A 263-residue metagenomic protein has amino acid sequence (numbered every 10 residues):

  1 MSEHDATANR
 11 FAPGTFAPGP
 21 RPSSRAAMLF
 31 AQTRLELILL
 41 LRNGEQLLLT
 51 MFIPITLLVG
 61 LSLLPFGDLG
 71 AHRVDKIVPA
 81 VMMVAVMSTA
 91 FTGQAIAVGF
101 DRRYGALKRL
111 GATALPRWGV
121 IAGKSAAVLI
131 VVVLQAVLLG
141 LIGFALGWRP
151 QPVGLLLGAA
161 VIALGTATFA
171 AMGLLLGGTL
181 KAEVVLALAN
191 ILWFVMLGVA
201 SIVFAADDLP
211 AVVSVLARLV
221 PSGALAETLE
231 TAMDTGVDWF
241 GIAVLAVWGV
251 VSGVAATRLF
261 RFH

Functional and structural regions predicted by a protein language model:
E3, P18-M28, Q32-Y104, V132 (+4 more regions): Transmembrane helix-boundary elements of multi-pass transport/secretion proteins, especially ABC-type permease modules
A8-T33, V212-S222: Short, membrane-interfacial amphipathic segments enriched in basic
G60-D68, G177-L219, G223: Transmembrane helix segments
S62-F66, F100, F144, W148 (+6 more regions): Transmembrane helix-loop junction
V78-M87, G158-A171, I191-G198: Small-residue-enriched core segments of transmembrane alpha-helices in multipass membrane transport and channel
R109-W118: Short helix-to-coil transition segments within interhelical loops that connect adjacent transmembrane helices
R117-L188, G236-A246, V250-V254: Alpha-helical transmembrane segments and their short interhelical loops
R149, A200-V251: Membrane-interfacial helix-loop-helix junctions in multi-pass membrane proteins
